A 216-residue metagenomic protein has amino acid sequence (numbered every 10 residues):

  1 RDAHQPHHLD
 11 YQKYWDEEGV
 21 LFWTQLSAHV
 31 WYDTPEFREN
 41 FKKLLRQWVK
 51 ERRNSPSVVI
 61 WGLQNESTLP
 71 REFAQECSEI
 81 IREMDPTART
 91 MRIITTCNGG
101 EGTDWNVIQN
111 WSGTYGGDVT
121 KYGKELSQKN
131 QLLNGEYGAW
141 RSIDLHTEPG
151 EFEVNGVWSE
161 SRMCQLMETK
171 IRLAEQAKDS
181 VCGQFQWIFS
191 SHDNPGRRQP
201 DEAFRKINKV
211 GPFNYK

Functional and structural regions predicted by a protein language model:
R1-Y215: Substrate-binding/catalytic cleft of secreted carbohydrate-active enzymes, primarily glycoside hydrolases
